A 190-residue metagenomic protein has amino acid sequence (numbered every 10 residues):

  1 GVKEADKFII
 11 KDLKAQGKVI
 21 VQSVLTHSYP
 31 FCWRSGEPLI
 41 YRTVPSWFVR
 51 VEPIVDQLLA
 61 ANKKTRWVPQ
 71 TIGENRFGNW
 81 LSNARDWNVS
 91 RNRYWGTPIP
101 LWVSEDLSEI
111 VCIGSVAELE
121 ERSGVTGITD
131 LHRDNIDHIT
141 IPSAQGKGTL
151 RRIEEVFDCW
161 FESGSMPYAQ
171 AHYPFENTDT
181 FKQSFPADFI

Functional and structural regions predicted by a protein language model:
G1-A117, T129-L131: Residue patterns forming the tRNA-binding/recognition surfaces of aminoacyl-tRNA synthetases and related DALR
A5, K63-K64, V68, W80 (+2 more regions): Conserved active-site neighborhood of enzyme catalytic/cofactor-binding cores
